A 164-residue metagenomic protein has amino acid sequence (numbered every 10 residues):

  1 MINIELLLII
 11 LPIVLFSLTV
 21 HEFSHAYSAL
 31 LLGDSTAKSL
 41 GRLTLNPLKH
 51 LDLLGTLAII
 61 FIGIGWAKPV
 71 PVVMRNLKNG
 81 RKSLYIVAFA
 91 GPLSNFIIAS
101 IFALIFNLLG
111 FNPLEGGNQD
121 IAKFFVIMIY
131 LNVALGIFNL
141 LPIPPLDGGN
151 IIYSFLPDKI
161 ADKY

Functional and structural regions predicted by a protein language model:
M1-Y164: Hydrophobic transmembrane alpha-helices and their immediate loop junctions in multi-pass integral membrane proteins
